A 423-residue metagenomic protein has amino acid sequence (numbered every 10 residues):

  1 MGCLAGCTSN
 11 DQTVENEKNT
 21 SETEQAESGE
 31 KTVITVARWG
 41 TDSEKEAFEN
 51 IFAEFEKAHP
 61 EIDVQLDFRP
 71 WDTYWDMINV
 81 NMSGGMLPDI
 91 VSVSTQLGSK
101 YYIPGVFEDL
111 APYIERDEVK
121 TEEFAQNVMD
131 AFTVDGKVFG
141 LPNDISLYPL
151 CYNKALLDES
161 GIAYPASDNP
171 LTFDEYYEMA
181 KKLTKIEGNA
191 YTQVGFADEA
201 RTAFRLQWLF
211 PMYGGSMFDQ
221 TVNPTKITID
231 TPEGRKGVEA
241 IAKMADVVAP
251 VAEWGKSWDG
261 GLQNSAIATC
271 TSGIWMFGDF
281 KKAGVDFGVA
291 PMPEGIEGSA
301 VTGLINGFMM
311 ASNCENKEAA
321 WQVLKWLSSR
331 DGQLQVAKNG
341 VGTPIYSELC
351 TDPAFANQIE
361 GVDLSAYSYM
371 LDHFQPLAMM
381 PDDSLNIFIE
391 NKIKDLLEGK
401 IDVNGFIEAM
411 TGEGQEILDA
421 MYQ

Functional and structural regions predicted by a protein language model:
M1-T35, K57, Q358, E408 (+1 more regions): Short, low-complexity disordered leader/linker segments with a strong preference for bacterial N-terminal type II
G29-T41, I62-D67, D89-I90, F139 (+1 more regions): Short, well-ordered beta-strand elements
I51-F124, A155, E159-G161, G261 (+5 more regions): Extracytoplasmic "Venus flytrap"/periplasmic binding protein-like
S94-P149, D174-M179, L209, D286-A290 (+3 more regions): Hinge/lid segment of periplasmic solute-binding proteins
D135-N143, Y148, D158, D174-K226 (+1 more regions): Extracytoplasmic/periplasmic solute-binding protein
C151-K154, G303-E315: A bilobed periplasmic-binding-protein/Venus flytrap-type ligand-binding module shared by bacterial periplasmic
Y177-K182, V222-E253, K281: Glycine-centered hinge/linker elements that transmit conformational signals in sensory and ligand-binding systems
K338-D395, A420-Q423: Long, aromatic- and glycine/proline-rich binding clefts that accommodate carbohydrate-like moieties
